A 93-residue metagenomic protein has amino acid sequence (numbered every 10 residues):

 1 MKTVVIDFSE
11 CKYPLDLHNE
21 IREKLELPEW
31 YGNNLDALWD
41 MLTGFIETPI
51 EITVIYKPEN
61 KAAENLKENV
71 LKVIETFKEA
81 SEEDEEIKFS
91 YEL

Functional and structural regions predicted by a protein language model:
M1-L93: Positively charged, polar, low-complexity stretches
